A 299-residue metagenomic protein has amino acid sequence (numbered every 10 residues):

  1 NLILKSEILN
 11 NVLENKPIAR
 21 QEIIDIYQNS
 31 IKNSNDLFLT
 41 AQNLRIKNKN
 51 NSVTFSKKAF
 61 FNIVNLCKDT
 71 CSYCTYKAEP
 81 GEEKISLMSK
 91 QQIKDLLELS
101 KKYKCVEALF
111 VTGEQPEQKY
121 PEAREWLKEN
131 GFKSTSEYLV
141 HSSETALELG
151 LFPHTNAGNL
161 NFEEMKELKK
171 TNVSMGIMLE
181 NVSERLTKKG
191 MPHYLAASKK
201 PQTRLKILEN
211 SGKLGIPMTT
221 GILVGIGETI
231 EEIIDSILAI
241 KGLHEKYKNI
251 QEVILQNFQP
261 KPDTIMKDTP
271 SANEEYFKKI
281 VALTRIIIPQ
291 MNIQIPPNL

Functional and structural regions predicted by a protein language model:
N1-K68: Flexible, acidic/Gly-rich N-terminal and inter-domain linker regions that tether and position cofactor-handling modules
I31-L37, E228, E232, I237-K248 (+1 more regions): Zinc-dependent deaminase catalytic domain
V53-A59, A108-F110, P153-T155, M175-I177 (+3 more regions): Hydrophobic faces of well-ordered beta-strands that scaffold small-molecule active sites in alpha/beta enzyme cores
V53-Q92, Q115-E117: Canonical Radical SAM [4Fe-4S] cluster-binding loop centered on the CxxxCxxC motif and its immediate flanking residues
P80-L243: Conserved Radical SAM active-site core
Q118-E122, L186-G190, Y194, V224-E231 (+2 more regions): Flexible glycine/acidic-rich beta-alpha junction loops that bind and position SAM and/or redox cofactors in anaerobic
E148-L149, H244-K248, I287-I288: Short helix-capping segments at alpha-helix termini
E274-P296: C-terminal accessory region of radical SAM enzymes
